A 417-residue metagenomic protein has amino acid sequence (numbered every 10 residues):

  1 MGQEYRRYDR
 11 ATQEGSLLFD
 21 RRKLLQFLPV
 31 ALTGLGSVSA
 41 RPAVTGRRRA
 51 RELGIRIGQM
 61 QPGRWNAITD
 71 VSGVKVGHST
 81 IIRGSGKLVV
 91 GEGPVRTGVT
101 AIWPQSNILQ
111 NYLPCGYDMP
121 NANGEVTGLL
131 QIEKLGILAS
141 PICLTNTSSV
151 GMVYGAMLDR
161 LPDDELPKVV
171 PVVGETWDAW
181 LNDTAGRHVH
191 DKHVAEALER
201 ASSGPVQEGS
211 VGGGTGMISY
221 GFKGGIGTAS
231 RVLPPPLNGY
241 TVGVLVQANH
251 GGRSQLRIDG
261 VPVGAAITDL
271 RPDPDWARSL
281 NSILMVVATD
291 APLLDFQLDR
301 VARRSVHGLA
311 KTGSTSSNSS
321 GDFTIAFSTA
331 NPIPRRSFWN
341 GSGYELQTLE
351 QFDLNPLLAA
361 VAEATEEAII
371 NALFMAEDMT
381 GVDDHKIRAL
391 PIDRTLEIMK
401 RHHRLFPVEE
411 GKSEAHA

Functional and structural regions predicted by a protein language model:
M1-K23, V30: N-terminal secretory signal peptides
E14, L35-S37, G381-D384: Intrinsically disordered, low-complexity segments
L17, V38-A40, E414: Compositionally biased regions
L32-V44: Bacterial Sec-dependent signal peptides at the C-terminal "C-region" and cleavage site
A43-A417: Alpha/propeptide regions of enzymes that mature by internal proteolysis
